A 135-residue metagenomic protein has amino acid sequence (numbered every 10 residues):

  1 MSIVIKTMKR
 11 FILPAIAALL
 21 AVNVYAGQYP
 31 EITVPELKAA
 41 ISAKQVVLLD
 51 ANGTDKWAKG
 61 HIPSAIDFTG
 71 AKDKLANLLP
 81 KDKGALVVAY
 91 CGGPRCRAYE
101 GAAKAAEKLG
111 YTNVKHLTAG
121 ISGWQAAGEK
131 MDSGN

Functional and structural regions predicted by a protein language model:
S2-I5, K9-P14, V22-P35, V46 (+2 more regions): Rhodanese-like catalytic fold shared by cysteine-dependent sulfurtransferases and DSP/PTP-type phosphatases
L48-D50: Structural scaffold elements adjacent to functional motifs in cytosolic proteins
G53: Short, glycine/acidic-enriched loop or turn micro-motifs at the edges of active sites
